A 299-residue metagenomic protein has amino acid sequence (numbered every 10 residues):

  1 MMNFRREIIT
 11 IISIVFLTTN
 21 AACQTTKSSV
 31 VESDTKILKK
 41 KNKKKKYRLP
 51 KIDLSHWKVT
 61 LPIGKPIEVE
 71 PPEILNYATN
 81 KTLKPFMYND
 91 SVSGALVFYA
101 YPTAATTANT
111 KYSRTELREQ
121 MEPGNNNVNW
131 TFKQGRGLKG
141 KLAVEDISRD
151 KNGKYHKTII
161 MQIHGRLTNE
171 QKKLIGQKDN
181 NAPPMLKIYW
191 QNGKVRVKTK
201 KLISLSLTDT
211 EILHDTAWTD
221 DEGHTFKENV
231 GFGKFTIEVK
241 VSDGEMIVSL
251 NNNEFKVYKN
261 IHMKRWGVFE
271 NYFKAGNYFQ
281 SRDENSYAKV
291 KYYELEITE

Functional and structural regions predicted by a protein language model:
M1-V30: Bacterial Sec-dependent N-terminal signal peptides
A21-I52: Sec-dependent signal peptide cleavage junction
K43-L54, G135-G137, R149-G153, N260-E299: Ligand-recognition surfaces built from glycine- and aromatic
Y47-R118: N-terminal targeting leaders for non-cytosolic proteins
M87-I203: Secretory/extracellular carbohydrate-interaction modules and structurally similar beta-sandwich "look-alikes"
G140, G233-S242, M246-V248: Short tryptophan-centered beta-strand motifs in secreted/extracellular beta-sheet-rich domains of glycan-recognition
T199-T236: Short, aromatic/His-centered strand-loop micro-motif at the edge of beta-sheets
L250-E254: Short strand-turn-strand beta-turns centered on an Asx-Gly dipeptide
